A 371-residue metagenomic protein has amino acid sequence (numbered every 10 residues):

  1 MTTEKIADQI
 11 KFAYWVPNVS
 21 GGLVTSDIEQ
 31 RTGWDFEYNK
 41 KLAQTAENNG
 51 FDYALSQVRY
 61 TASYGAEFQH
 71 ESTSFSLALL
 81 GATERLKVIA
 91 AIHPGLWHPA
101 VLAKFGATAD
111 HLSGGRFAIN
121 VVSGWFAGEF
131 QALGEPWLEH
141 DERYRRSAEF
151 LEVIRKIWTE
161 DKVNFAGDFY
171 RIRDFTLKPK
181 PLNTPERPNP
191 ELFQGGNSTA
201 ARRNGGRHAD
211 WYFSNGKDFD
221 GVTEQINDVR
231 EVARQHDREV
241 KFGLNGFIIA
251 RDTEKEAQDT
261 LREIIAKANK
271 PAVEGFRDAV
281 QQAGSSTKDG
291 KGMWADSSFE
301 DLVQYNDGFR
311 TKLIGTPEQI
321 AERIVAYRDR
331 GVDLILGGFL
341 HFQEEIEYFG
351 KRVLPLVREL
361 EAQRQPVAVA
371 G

Functional and structural regions predicted by a protein language model:
M1-A82, T184-P190, V369: N-terminal beta1-alpha1-beta2 module of alpha/beta enzyme domains
T2-N18, T45, L133, H140-E186 (+2 more regions): An alpha-helical appendage that flanks or caps ligand/catalytic pockets
E4-A7, Q44-N48, L77-E84, G106 (+4 more regions): Acidic (Asp/Glu)-rich catalytic clusters
I10-Y14, A54-S56, K87-I92, F117-V121 (+4 more regions): Hydrophobic faces of well-ordered beta-strands that scaffold small-molecule active sites in alpha/beta enzyme cores
F12, A46, G50, L79 (+10 more regions): Conserved, mostly hydrophobic/aromatic
G22-E37, A91-A100, P136, N183-N197 (+2 more regions): Active-site mouth loops of central-metabolism enzymes
E37-Q57, N204-N215, A326-V332: Catalytic domains of carbohydrate-active enzymes, especially glycoside hydrolases
Y53-T73, G216-G221, G337-G350: Glycine-rich, proline-tolerant flexible connector loops at the mouths of alpha/beta enzymes
